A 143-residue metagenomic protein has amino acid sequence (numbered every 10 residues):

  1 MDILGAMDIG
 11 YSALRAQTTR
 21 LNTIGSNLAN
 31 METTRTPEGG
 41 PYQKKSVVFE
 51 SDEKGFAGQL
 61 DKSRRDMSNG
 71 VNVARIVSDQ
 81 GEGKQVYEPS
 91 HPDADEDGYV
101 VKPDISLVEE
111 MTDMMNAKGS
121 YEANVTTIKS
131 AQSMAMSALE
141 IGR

Functional and structural regions predicted by a protein language model:
M1-R143: Amphipathic alpha-helical polymerization modules
